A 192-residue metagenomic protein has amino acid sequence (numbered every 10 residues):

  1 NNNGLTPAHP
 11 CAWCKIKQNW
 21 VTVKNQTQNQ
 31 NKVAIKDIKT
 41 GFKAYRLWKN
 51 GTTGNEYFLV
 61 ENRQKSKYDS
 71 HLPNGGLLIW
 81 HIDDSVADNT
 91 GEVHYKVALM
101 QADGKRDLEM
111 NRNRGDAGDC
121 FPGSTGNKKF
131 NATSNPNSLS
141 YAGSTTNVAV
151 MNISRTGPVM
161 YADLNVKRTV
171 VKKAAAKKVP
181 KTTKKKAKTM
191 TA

Functional and structural regions predicted by a protein language model:
N1-V23: Post-HExxH zinc-binding segment in Zn-dependent metallohydrolases
I16-P180: Non-catalytic C-terminal accessory/binding modules of secreted extracellular proteins
K177-A192: Long, low-complexity, intrinsically disordered segments
